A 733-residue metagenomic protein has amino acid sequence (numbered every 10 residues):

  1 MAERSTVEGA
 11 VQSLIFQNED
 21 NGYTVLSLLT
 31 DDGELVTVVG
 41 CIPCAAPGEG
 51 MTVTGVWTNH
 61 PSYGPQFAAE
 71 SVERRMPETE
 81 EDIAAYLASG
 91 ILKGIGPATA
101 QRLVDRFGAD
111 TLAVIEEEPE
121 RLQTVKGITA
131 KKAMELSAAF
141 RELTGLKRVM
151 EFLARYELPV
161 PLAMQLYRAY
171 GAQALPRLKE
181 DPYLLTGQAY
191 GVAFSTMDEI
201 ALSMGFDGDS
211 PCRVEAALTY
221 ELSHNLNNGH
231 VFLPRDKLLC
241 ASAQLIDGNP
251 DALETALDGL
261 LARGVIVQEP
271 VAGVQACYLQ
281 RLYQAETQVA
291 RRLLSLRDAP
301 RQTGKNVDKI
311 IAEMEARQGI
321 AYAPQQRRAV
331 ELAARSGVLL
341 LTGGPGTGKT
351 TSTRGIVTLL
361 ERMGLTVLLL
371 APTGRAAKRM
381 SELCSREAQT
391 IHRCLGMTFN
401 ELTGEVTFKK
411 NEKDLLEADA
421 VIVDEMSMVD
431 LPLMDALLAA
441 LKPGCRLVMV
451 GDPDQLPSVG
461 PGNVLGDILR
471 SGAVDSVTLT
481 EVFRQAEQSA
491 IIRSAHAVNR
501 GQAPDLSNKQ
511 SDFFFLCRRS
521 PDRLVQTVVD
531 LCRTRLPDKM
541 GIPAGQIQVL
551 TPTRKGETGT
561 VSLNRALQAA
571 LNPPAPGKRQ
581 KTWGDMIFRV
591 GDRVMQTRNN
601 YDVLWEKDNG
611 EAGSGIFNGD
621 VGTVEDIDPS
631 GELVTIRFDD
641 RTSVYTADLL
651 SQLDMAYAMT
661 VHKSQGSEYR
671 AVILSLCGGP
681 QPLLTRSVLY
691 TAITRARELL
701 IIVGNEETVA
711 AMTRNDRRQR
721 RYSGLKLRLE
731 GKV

Functional and structural regions predicted by a protein language model:
M1-N306, V733: Accessory, non-ATPase domains that flank or precede helicase/AAA+ motor cores in DNA-metabolism machines
L14, V53, Q596, V624-I627 (+1 more regions): A generic structural signal for residues embedded in beta-strands
A45-P47, L415, L441, F588 (+1 more regions): Short, well-ordered loop/turn sites that connect or cap secondary structure elements
G48-G50, G591, G619: Loop/turn positions that initiate beta-strands
F232, R327-V330, R335-K509: ASCE P-loop NTPase helicase motor core
P270-P345, T351: Pre-Walker A segment
P453-S614, E625: Conserved helicase motor core of P-loop NTPases
R500, N618-V733: C-terminal accessory regions
